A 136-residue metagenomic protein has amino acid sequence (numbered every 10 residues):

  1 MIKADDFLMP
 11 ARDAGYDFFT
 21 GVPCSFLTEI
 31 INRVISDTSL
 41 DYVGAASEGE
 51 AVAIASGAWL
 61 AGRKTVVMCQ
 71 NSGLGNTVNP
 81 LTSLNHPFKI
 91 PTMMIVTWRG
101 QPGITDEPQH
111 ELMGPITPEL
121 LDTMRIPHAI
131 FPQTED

Functional and structural regions predicted by a protein language model:
M1-D136: Thiamine diphosphate
